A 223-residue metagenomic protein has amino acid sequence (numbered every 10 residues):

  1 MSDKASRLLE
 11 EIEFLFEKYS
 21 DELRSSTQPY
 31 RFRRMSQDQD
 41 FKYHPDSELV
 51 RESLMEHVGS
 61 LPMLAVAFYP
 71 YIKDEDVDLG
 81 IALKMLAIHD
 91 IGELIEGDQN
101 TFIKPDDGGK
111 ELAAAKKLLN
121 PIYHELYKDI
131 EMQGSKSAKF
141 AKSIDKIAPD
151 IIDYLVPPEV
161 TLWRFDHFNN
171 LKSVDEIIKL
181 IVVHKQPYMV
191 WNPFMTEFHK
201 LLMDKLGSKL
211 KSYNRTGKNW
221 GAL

Functional and structural regions predicted by a protein language model:
M1-L223: Alpha-helical, largely C-terminal catalytic domains that coordinate divalent metal ions via clustered Asp/Glu/His
